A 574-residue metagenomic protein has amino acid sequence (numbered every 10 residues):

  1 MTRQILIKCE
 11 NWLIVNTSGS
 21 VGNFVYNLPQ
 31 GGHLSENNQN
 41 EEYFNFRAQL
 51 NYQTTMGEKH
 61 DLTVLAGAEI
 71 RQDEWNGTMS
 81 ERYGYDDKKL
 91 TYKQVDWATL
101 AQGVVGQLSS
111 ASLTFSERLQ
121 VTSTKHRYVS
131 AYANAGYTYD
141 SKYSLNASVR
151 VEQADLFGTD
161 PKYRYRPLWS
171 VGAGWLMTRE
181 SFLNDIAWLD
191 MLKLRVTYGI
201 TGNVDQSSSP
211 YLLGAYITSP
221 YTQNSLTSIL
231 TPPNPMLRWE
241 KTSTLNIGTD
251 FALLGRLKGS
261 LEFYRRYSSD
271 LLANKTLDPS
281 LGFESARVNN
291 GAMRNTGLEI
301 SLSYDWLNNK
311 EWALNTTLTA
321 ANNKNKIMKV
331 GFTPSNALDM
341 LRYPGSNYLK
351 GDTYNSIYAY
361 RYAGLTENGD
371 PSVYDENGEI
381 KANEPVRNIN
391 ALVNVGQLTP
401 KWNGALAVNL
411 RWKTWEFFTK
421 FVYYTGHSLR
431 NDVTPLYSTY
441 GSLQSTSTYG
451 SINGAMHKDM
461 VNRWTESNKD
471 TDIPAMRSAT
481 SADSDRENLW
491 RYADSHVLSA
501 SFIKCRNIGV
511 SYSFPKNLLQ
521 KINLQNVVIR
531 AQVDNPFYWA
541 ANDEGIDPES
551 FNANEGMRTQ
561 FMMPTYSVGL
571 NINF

Functional and structural regions predicted by a protein language model:
M1-L6, P29-K350, Y492-F574: Extracellular/periplasmic, surface-exposed regions of secreted and cell-surface proteins
R3-P29: A subset of solvent-exposed loop/turn segments in beta-rich extracellular surface proteins, enriched in glycine
R71, T78-L90, V288, D305-L398 (+1 more regions): Conserved small-residue
N146, K381-P385, S484-R486: Short, positively charged
T317, N390, P400-A407, R411-K413 (+1 more regions): Conserved SET/PR-domain catalytic core that frames the SAM/AdoMet-binding pocket
V395-D432: Glycine-rich, aromatic-lined ligand/substrate-binding cores of catalytic and carbohydrate-binding domains
T425-V527: Extracytoplasmic gating/loop element in the C-terminal half of outer-membrane beta-barrel translocons and assembly
